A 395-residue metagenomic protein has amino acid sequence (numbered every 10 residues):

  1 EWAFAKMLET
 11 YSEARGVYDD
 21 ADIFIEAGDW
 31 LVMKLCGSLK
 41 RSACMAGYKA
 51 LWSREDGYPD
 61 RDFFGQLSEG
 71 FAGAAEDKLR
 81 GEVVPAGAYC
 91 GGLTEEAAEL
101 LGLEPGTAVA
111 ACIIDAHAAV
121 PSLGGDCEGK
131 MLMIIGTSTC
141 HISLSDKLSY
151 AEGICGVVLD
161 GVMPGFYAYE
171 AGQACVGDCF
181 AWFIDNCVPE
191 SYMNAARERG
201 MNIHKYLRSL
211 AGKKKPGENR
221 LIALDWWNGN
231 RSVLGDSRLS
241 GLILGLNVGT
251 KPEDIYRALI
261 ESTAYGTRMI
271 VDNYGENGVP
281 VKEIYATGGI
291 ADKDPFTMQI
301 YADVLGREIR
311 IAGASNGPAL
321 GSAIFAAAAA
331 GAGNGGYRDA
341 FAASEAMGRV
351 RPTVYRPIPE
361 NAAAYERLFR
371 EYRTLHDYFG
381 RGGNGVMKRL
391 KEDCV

Functional and structural regions predicted by a protein language model:
E1-I114, L224-N228, Y256, I260: Gly/Ser/Thr-rich active-site cleft segment
G16-D19, I25, S38, A50 (+4 more regions): Glycine/Thr-rich phosphate-binding loops that ligate phosphate moieties of nucleotide and other phosphorylated ligands
F24, G106-I113, A118, S122 (+3 more regions): Short glycine-aspartate micro-motif
D29-M33, A98-L103, A118, S122 (+4 more regions): Short, hydrophobic/aliphatic alpha-helical segments
L101, G124, E276-G278: Glycine-rich helix-loop-beta junction characteristic of Rossmann-like nucleotide cofactor-binding loops
G124-E128, S145-K147: Glycine-rich loop at the start of a catalytic domain that most often binds anionic cofactors/ligands
T137-S138, S315: A generic "binding-loop/recognition-motif" signal
